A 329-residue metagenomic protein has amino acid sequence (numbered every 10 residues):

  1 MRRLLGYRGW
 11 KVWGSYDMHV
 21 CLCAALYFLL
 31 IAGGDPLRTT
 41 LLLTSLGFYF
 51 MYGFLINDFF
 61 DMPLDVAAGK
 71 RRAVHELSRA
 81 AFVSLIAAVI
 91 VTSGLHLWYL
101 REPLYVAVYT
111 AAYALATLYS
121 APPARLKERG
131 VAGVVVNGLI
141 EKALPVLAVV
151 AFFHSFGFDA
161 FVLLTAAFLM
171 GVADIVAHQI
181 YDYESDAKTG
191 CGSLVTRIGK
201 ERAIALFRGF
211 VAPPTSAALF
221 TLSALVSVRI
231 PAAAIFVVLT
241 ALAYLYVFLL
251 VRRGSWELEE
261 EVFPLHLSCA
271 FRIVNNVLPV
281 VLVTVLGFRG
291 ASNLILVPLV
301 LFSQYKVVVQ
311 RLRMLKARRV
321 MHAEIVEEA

Functional and structural regions predicted by a protein language model:
M1-S15, L163-A329: C-terminal membrane-associated helical module and adjoining short loops/tails
R2-L5, H75-D159: Intramembrane alpha-helical segments
R8-L30: The first (N-terminal) embedded transmembrane alpha-helix
D17-A25, L85-T92, N137-L147, F207-L219 (+1 more regions): Core segments of transmembrane alpha-helices that mediate helix-helix packing or line hydrophobic substrate/ligand
L22-I56, Y105-T117, G157-A177: Membrane-embedded alpha-helical segments that form the functional core of polytopic membrane enzymes, especially those
S45-A73, M170-V195: Acidic (Asp/Glu-rich) catalytic motifs at the cytosolic membrane interface
D58, P63, L115-K127, I175 (+2 more regions): C-terminal ends of transmembrane helices
M62-T110, C191-F236: Multi-pass membrane catalytic core of lipid/isoprenoid biosynthesis enzymes
